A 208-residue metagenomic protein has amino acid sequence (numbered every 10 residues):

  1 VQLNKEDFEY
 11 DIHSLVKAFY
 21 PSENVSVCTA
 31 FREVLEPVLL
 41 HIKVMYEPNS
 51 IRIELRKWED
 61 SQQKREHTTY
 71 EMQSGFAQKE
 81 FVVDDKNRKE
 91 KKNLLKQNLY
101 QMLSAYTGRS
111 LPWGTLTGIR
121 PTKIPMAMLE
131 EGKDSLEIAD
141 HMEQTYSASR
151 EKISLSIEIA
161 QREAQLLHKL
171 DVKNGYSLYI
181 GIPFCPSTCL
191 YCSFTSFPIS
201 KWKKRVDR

Functional and structural regions predicted by a protein language model:
V1-P112: A short, structured N-terminal alpha-helical element that caps or precedes a catalytic domain
Y10, N93, Q97, L136-D140 (+1 more regions): Generic alpha-helical secondary structure signal
K79-K89, N98-M102, E143-A164, S187-I199: Charged, low-complexity, helix/coiled-coil-prone segments
T107-S110, E130-E131, S135-L178: N-terminal [4Fe-4S]-dependent radical SAM core
G175-D207: Canonical Radical SAM [4Fe-4S] cluster-binding loop centered on the CxxxCxxC motif and its immediate flanking residues
